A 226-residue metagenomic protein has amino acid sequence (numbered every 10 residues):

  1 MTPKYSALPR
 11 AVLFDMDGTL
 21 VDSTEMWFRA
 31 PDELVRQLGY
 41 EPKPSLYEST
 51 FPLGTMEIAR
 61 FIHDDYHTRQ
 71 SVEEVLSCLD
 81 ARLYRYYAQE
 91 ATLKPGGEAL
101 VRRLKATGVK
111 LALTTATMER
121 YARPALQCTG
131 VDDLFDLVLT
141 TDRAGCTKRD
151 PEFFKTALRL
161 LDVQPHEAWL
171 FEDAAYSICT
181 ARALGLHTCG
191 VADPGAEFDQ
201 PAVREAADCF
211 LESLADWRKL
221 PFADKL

Functional and structural regions predicted by a protein language model:
M1-R10, R102-K105, M118-L226: Asp-based, Mg2+/Mn2+-dependent phosphohydrolase catalytic module
Y5-T107: N-terminal helical cap/lid subdomain that shapes the substrate entry/recognition surface in HAD-like hydrolases
T19, T115-T117: Conserved phosphate-coupling serine/threonine residues in phosphotransfer and NTP-handling enzymes
Q37, L46-S49, D65, Y87 (+5 more regions): Short, flexible active-site loop motifs that bind/organize anionic cofactors or intermediates
E41, K110, H187: Residue-level detector of anion-binding/catalytic polar loops
R82-Y86, K110, L161, D224-L226: Electropositive, surface-exposed helix/loop patches at the edges of structured domains that serve as adaptable
L93, T114, C146: Residue-level marker of regulatory loop/turn positions in helix-turn-helix DNA-binding domains and in histidine
A112-L113, G190: Hydrophobic beta-strand core positions in alpha/beta domains
